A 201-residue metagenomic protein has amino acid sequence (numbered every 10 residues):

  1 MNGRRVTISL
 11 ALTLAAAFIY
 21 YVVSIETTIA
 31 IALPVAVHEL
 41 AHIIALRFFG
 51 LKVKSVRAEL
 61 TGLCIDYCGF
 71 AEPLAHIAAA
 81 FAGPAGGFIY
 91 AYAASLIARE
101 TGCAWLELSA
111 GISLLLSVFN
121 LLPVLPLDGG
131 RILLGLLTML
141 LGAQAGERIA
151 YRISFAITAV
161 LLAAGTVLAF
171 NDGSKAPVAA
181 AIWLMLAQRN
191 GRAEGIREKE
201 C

Functional and structural regions predicted by a protein language model:
M1-C201: Hydrophobic transmembrane alpha-helices and their immediate loop junctions in multi-pass integral membrane proteins
